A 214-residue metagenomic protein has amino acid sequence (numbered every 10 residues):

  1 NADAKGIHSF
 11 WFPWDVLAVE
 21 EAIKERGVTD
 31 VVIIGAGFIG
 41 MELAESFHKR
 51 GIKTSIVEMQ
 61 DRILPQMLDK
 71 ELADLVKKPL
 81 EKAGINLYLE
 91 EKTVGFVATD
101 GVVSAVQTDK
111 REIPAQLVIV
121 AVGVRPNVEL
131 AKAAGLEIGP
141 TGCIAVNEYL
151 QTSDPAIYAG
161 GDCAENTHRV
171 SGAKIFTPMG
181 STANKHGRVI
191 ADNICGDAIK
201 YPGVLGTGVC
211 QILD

Functional and structural regions predicted by a protein language model:
N1-D3, C210-Q211: Short glycine-enriched loop/turn motifs at secondary-structure junctions
A2-G27, A98-A105, D109-N193: FAD-site-proximal beta/loop scaffold in flavoenzymes
D15, G27-D30, F38-G95, F176-A183 (+1 more regions): Rossmann-like dinucleotide-binding cores of NAD(P)H-dependent redox enzymes
S46-R50, G160-A164, A198: Short hydrophobic/aromatic-rich motifs at helix boundaries and adjacent loops
V170, D197-G203: Acidic/polar loop patches that form or flank catalytic/metal-binding clefts of enzymes that bind anionic ligands
